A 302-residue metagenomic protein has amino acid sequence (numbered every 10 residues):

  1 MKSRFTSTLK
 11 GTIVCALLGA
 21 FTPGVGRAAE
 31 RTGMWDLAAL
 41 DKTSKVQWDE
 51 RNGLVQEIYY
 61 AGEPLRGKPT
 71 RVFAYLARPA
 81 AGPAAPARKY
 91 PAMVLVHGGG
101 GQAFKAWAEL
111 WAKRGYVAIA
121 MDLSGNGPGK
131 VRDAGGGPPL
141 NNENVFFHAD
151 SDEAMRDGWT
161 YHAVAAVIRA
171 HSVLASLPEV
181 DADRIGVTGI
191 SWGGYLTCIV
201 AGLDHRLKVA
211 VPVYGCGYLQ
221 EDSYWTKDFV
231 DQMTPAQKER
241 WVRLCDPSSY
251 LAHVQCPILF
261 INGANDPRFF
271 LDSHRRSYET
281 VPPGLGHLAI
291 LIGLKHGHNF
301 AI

Functional and structural regions predicted by a protein language model:
K10-T22: Bacterial N-terminal signal peptides
L37-R88: N-terminal cap/lid segment of alpha/beta-hydrolase-fold proteins
A84-R88, V145-I190: Gly/Ser-rich "nucleophile elbow"/oxyanion-hole loop immediately N-terminal to the catalytic nucleophile in hydrolases
A87-G98: Short beta-strand element of the alpha/beta-hydrolase
A103-K105, E109-A165, C216-D231: Cap/lid segment of the alpha/beta-hydrolase catalytic domain
I168-R240: Primarily recognizes the serine-hydrolase "nucleophile elbow" in alpha/beta-hydrolase and SGNH/GDSL folds
V254, F260-N262: Short beta-strand/loop motif that positions the catalytic acidic residue of the alpha/beta-hydrolase fold
N265-P267, L271-I302: Catalytic cores of secreted or luminal carbohydrate-active enzymes
